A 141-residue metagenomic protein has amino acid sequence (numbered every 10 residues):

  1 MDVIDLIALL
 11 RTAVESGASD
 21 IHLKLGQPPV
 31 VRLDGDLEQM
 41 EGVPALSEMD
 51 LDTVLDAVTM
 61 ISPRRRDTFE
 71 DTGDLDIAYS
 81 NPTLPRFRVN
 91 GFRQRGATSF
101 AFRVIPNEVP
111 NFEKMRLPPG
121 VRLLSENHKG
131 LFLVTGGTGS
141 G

Functional and structural regions predicted by a protein language model:
M1-G137: N-terminal "pre-motor" subdomain/linker immediately upstream of P-loop NTPase catalytic cores
G141: Conserved glycine(s) of the Walker
